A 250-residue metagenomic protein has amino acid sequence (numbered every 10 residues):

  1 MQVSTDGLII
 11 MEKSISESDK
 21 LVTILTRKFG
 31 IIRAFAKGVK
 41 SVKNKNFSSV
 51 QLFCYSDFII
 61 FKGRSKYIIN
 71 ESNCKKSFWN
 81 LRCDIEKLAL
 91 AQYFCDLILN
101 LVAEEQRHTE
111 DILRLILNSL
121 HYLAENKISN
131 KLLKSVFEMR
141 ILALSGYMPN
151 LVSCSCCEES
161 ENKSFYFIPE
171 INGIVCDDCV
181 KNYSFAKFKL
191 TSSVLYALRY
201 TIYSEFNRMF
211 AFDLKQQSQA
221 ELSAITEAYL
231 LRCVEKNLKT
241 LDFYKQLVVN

Functional and structural regions predicted by a protein language model:
M1-N250: Non-catalytic alpha-helical scaffolds and adjoining flexible linkers that form interface surfaces for assembly
